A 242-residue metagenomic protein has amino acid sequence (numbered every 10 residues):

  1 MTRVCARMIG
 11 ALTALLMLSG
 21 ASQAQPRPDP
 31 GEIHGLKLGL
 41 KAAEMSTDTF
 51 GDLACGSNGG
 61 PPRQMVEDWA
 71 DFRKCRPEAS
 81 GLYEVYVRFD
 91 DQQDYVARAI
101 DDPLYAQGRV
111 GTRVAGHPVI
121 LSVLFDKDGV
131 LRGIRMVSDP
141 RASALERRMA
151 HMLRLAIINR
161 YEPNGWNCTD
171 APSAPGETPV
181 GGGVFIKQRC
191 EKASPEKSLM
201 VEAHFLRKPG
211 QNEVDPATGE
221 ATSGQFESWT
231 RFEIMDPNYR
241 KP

Functional and structural regions predicted by a protein language model:
M1-G10: Bacterial N-terminal signal peptides that target proteins for export
I9-S19: Bacterial N-terminal signal peptides
G20-A24: Sec/Tat signal peptide C-region and signal peptidase I cleavage site
Q25-K74, D94-S122, K127-P242: Non-cytosolic coordination micro-motifs
R73-D91: Long, compositionally biased
